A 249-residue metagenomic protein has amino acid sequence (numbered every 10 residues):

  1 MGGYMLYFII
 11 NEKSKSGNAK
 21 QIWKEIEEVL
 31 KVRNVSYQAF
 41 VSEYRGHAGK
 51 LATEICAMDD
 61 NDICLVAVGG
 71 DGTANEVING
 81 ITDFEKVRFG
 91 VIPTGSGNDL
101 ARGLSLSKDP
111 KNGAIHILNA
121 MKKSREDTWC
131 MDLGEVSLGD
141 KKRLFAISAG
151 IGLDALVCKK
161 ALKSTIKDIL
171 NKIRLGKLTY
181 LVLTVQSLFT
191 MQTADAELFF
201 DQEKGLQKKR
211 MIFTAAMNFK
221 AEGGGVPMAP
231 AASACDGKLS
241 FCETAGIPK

Functional and structural regions predicted by a protein language model:
M1-L65, N75, N79, I115-H116: ATP/NTP phosphate-donor binding region
E12, V68-G70, I92-T94: Glycine-rich beta-strand-to-loop/alpha-helix junction loops that act as flexible
K20-I22, V77-I81, R102-L104, P227-M228: Short amphipathic alpha-helical segments
W23-I26, T82, L162-K163, P230-S233: Short, solvent-exposed amphipathic alpha-helical segments in soluble enzyme and RNA/protein-processing domains
R33, D83-G90, T94-I212: Catalytic core of DAGKc-family lipid kinases
A48, G72-V77, D99, M131: Short glycine/serine/threonine-rich phosphate/pyrophosphate-binding segments that cradle anionic phosphate groups
F200-G205, K209-K249: Internal anion-binding site segments
